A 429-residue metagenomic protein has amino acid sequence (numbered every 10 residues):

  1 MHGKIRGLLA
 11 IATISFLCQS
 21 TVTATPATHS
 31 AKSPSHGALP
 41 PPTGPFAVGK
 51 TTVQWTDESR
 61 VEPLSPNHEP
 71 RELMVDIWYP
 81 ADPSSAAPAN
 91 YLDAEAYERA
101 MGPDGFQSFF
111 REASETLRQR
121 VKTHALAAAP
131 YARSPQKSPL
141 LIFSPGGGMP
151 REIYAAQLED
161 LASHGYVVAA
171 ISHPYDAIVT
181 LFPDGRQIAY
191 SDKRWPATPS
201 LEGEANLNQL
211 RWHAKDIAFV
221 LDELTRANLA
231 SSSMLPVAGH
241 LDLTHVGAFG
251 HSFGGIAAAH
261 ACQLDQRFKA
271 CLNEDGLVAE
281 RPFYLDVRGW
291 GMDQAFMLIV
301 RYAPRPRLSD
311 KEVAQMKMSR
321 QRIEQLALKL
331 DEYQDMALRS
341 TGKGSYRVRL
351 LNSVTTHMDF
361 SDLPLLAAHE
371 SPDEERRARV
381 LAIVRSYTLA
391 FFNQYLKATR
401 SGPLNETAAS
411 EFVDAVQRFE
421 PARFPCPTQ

Functional and structural regions predicted by a protein language model:
M1-L9: Bacterial N-terminal signal peptides that target proteins for export
A10-Q19: Bacterial N-terminal signal peptides
H29-L141, R377: Domain-level recognition of soluble alpha/beta enzyme cores, biased toward histidine phosphatases/phosphomutases
H29-T52, T56-S59, S65, E69 (+4 more regions): Alpha/beta-hydrolase-fold serine-hydrolase catalytic core, especially in secreted/extracellular enzymes
T123-S138, F143-L181, E280: Short substrate-entry loop that stabilizes the transition state in hydrolases
L181-H240: Alpha/beta-hydrolase active-site loop
V220-G291: Primarily recognizes the serine-hydrolase "nucleophile elbow" in alpha/beta-hydrolase and SGNH/GDSL folds
K269-V354: The feature captures the conserved acid-bearing segment of alpha/beta-hydrolase catalytic domains
